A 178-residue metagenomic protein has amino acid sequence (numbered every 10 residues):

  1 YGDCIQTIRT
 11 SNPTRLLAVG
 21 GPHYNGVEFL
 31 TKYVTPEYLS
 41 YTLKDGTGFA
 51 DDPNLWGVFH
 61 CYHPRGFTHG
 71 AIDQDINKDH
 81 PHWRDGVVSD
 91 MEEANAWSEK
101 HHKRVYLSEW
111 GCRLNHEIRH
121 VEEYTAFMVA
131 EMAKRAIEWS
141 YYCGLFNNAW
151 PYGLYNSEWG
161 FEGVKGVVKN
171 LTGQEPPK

Functional and structural regions predicted by a protein language model:
Y1-R135, S157: Extracellular glycoside hydrolase catalytic/binding regions
E117-K178: Aromatic-rich peripheral "rim/lid" segments of glycoside hydrolase catalytic domains that contact and position glycan
